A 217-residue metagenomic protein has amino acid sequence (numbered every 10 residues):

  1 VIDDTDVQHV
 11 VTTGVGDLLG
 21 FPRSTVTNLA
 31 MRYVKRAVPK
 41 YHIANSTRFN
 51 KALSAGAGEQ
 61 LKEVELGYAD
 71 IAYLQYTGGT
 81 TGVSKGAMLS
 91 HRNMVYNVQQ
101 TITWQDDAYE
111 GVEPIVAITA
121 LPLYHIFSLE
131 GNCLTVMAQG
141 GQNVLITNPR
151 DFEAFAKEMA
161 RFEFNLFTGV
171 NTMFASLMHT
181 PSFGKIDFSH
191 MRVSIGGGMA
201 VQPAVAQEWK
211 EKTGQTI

Functional and structural regions predicted by a protein language model:
I2-Y68: ANL superfamily adenylate-forming
Q8, T12, T25-L29, G141 (+2 more regions): Gly/Ser/Thr-rich phosphate-binding loop
D17, T172-F174, V201: Alpha-helix capping/helix-boundary segments
G56-D70, L74-T119, G141, K185: Conserved adenylate-forming
E63, F152-A156, A175, F183: Short hydrophobic/charged patches on amphipathic alpha-helices used for structural packing and interfaces
I71, T77-T80, A117, L123 (+4 more regions): Conserved S/T- and glycine-rich ATP-binding loop of Class I adenylate-forming
V95-V116, Y124-L166, T180: Conserved AMP-binding/adenylation subdomain of ANL enzymes
